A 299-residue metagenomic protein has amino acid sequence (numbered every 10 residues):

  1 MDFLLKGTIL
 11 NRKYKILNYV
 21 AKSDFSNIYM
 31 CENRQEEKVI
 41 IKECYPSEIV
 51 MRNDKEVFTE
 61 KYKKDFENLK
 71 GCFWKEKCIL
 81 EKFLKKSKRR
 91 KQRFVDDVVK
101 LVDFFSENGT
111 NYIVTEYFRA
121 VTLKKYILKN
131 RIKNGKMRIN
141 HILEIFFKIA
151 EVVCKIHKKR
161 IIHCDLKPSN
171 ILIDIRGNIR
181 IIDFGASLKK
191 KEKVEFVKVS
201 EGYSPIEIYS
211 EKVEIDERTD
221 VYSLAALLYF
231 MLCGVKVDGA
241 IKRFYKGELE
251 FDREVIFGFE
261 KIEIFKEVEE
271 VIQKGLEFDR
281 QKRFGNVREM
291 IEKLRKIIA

Functional and structural regions predicted by a protein language model:
E56-S87: AlphaC helix of the eukaryotic protein kinase fold
R89-V95, K100-N111: Short beta-strand micro-motifs within the conserved protein kinase catalytic domain, predominantly in the N-lobe
N108-T122, Y126: Conserved short submotifs of the Hanks-type protein kinase catalytic core that shape the nucleotide-binding pocket
I145-F146: Activation segment signature within eukaryotic-like protein kinase domains
H157-I173: Catalytic-loop of the protein kinase fold
V194-I208: Conserved activation segment of eukaryotic-like protein kinases, specifically the C-terminal portion of the activation
E207-E217: Conserved end of the kinase activation segment
D220: Conserved catalytic-loop aspartate of Hanks-type protein kinases
